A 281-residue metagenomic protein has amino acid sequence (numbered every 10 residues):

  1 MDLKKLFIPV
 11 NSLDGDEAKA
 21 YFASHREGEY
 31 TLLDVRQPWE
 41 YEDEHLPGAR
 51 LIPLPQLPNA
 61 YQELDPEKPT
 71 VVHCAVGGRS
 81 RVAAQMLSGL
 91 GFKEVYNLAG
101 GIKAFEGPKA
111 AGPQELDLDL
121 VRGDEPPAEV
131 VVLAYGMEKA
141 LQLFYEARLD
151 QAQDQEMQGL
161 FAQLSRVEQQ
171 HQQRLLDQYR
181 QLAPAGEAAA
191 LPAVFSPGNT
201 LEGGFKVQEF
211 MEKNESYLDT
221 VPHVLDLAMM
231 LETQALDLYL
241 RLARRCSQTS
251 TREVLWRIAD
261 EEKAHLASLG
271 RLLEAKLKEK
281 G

Functional and structural regions predicted by a protein language model:
M1-T31, V35-D43, A110, L133: Flexible, polar/low-complexity N-terminal or interdomain linker segments that lie immediately upstream of folded
Y61-A104: Catalytic cysteine-centered active loop of the rhodanese-like fold, especially the PTP/DSP P-loop
Q85, E94-I102, E106-E125: Active-site-adjacent scaffolding segments
E94, S165-G203, L269-K276: Conserved alpha-helical segments that form or flank metal/cofactor-binding pockets of metalloenzymes
A111-D117, A183-D219, G281: Carboxylate-rich helix-loop segments that flank metal/cofactor sites and access channels in metalloenzymes
E125-A152, P222-R245: Alpha-helical bundle segments that constitute or directly flank the non-heme di-iron/ferroxidase center
E138, F161-L175, E232-Y239, L255-L269: Alpha-helical transition-metal enzyme core signature, strongest for iron centers
D154-Q155, Q248-T249: Short loop-to-helix capping motifs
